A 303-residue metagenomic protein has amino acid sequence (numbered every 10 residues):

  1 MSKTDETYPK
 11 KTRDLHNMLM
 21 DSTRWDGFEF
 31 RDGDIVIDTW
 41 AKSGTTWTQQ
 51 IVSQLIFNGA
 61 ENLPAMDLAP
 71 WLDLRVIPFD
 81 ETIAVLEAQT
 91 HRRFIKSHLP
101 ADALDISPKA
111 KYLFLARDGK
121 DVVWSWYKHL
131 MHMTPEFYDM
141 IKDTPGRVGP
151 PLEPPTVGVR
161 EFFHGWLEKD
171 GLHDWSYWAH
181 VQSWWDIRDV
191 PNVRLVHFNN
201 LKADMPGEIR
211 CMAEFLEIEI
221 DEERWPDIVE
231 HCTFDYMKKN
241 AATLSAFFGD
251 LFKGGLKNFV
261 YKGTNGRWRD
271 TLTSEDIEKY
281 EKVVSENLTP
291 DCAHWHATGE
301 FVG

Functional and structural regions predicted by a protein language model:
M1-V196, P206, A242, D250-G303: PAPS-dependent sulfotransferase catalytic domain
T46-N58, L195-I220, I228, Y236: PAPS/PAP-binding and catalytic site of the sulfotransferase fold
F215, E219, H231, V283-P290: Hydrophobic alpha-helical segments
E217-D250, L256: Catalytic lobes of large eukaryotic enzymes
